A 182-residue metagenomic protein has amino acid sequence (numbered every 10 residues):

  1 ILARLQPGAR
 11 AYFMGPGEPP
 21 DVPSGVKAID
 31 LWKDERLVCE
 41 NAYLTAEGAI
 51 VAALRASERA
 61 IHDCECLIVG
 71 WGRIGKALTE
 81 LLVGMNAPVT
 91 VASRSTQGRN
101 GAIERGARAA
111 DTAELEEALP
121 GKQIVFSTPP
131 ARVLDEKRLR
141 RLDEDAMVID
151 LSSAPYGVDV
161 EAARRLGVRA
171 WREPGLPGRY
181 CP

Functional and structural regions predicted by a protein language model:
I1-D63, R179-C181: Glycine/serine-rich phosphate-binding loop and adjoining beta1-alpha1 elements at the start of nucleotide-handling
L2-R10, A102-G178: Rossmann-like adenosine-cofactor binding region
G17, R94-T96, A154: Residues in the short beta-alpha loop(s) of Rossmann-like NAD(P)-binding domains
A28, V89, A109: Hydrophobic anchor at the start of a short beta-strand that flanks the dinucleotide cofactor-binding loop
A60-V83: Glycine-rich adenosine-cofactor-binding loop
G75-L78, R99, Y156: Short glycine/serine/threonine-rich phosphate/pyrophosphate-binding segments that cradle anionic phosphate groups
M85-R105: NAD(P)-binding Rossmann-fold cofactor-contacting core
